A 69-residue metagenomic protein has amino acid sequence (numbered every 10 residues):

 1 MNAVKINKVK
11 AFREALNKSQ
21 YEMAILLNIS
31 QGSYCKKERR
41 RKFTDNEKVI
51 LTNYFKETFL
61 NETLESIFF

Functional and structural regions predicted by a protein language model:
M1-A15, E62: A short, Lys/Arg-rich alpha-helix, primarily the initiator
K10, C35-K36: Key DNA-contacting residues within the recognition helix of helix-turn-helix
K10, Y21, E65: Residues within the helices of the helix-turn-helix
R13, A24, T52: The alpha-helix within a helix-turn-helix
N17-C35: Short alpha-helical DNA-recognition segment
S30, R41, T58: The DNA-recognition helices of helix-turn-helix-type DNA-binding domains
D45-T63: DNA major-groove recognition helix of helix-turn-helix/homeodomain DNA-binding modules
